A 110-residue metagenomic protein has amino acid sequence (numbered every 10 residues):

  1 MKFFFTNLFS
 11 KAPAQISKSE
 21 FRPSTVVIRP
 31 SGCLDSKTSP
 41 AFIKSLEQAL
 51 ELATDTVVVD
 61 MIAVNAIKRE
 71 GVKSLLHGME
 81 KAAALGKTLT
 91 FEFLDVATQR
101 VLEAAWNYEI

Functional and structural regions predicted by a protein language model:
M1-I110: STAS-like cytosolic regulatory interaction modules
